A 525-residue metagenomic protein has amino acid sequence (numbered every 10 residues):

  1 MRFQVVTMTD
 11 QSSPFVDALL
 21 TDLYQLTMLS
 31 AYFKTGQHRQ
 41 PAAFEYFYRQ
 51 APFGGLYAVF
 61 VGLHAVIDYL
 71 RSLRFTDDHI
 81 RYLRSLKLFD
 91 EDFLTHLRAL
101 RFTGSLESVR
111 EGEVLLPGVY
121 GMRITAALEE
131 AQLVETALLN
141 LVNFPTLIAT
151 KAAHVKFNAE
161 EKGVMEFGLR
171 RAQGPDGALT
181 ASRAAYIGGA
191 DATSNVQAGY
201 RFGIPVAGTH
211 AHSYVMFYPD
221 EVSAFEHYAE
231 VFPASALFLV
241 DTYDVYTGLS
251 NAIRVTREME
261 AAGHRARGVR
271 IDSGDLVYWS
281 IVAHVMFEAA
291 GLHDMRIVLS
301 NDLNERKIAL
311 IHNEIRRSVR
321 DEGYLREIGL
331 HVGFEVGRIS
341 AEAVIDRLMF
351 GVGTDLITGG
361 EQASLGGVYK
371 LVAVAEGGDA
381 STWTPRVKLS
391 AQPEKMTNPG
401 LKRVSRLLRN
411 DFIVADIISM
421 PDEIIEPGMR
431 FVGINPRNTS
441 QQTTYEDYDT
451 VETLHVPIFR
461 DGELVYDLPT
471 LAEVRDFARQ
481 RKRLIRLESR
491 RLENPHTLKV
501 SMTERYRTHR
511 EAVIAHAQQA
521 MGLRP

Functional and structural regions predicted by a protein language model:
R2-A43, Q50-P52, L88, L94-T103 (+6 more regions): Buried, small/hydrophobic-residue-enriched core segments of structured protein domains
F3-Q40, G54-G55, V285-A290, M295 (+1 more regions): Gly/Ser/Thr/Ala-enriched C-terminal appendages of enzymes
Q40-R98: N-terminal, Lys/Arg-enriched amphipathic/low-complexity engagement segments that precede the first folded domain
L70, V134, L138-V142, A478 (+1 more regions): Short amphipathic C-terminal alpha-helix that caps PH/PH-like domains
R81-Y82, T150-H154, G168, R490-H496: Short coil/turn segments at secondary-structure boundaries
L106-G112, D449-L454: Short acidic, Pro/Gly- and aromatic-enriched capping/linker segments at domain boundaries
A236-F238, I297, F350: Hydrophobic/aromatic residues located in beta-strands of well-ordered beta-sheets within soluble catalytic
